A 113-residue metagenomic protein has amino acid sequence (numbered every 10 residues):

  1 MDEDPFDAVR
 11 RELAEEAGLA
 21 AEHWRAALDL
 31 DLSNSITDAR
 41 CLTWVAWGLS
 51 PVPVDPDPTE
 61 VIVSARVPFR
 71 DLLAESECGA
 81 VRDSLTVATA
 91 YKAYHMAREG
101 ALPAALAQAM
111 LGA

Functional and structural regions predicted by a protein language model:
M1-L85, P103-A113: Unchanged
A93-A101: Short, basic amphipathic alpha-helical segments that act as recognition/interaction helices in nucleic-acid-binding
